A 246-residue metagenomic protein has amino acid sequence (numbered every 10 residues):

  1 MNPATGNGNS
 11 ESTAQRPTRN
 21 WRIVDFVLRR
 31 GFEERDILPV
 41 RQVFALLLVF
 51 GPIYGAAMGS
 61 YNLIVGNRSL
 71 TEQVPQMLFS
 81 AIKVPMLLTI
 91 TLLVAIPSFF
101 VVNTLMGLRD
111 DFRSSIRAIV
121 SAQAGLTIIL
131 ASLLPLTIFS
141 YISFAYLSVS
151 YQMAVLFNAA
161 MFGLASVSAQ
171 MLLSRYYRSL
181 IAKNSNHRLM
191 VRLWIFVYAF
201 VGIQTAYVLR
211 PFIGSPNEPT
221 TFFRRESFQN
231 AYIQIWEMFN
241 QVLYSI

Functional and structural regions predicted by a protein language model:
M1-F44, N230-I246: N-terminal juxtamembrane cytosolic/stromal segments of multi-pass membrane proteins
N2-P17, D36-Y54, V84-T89, A118-L130: Alpha-helical transmembrane segments of integral membrane proteins, especially early/N-terminal helices
T5-G31, G59-V65, A169-L180, L209: Juxtamembrane interface elements at the cytosolic ends of transmembrane helices in multi-pass membrane proteins
V40-S115: A glycine-rich, hydrophobic loop/mini-helix early in the fold
A56-L70, L134-F139, L209-E218: Membrane-helix interface motif
I82-M86, F100-G214: Hydrophobic alpha-helical transmembrane segments and adjacent short intramembrane/lumenal linkers of inner/organellar
L193-W194, Y198-I246: Long, intrinsically disordered, low-complexity regulatory segments adjacent to structured domains
